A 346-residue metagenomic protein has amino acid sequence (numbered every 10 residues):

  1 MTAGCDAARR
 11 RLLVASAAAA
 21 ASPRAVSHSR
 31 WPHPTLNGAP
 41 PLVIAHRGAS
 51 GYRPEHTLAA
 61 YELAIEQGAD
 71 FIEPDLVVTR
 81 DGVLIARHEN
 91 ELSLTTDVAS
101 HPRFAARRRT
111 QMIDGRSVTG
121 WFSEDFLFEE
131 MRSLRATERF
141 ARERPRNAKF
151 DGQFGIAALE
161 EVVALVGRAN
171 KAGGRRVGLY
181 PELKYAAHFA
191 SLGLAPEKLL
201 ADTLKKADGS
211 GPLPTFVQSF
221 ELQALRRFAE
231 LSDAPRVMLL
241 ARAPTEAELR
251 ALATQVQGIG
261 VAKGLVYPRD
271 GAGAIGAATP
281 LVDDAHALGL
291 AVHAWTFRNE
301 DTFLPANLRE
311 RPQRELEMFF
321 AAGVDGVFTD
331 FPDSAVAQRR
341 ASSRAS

Functional and structural regions predicted by a protein language model:
M1-A7: Secretory targeting signals
C5, L13-S346: Phosphate-group recognition and catalysis centered on beta-loop-alpha active-site segments
